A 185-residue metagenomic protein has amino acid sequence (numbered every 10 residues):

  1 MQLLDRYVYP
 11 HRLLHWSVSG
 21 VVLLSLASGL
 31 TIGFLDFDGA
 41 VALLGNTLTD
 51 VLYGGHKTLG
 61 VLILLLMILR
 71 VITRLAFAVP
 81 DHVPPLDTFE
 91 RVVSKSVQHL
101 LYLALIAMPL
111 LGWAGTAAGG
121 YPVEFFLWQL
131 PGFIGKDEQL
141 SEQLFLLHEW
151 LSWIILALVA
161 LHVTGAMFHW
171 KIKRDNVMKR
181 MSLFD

Functional and structural regions predicted by a protein language model:
M1-D185: Membrane-embedded alpha-helical bundles that constitute the cytochrome b-like, heme-associated redox core of multi-pass
